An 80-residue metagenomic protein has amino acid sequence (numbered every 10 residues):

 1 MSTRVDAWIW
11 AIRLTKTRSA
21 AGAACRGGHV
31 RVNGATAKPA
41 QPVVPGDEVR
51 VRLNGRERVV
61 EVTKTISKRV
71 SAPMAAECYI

Functional and structural regions predicted by a protein language model:
M1-P45: A basic, amphipathic helix-loop patch mediating RNA/tRNA/ribosome contacts
E48: Glycine-rich, charged/polar anion/phosphate-binding loops that engage phosphate groups from diverse ligands
N54-R58: Short, charged beta-turn/beta-strand-edge "cap" motif at the junction between a beta-strand and an adjacent loop
K68-C78: Short, solvent-exposed secondary-structure boundary/capping segments
